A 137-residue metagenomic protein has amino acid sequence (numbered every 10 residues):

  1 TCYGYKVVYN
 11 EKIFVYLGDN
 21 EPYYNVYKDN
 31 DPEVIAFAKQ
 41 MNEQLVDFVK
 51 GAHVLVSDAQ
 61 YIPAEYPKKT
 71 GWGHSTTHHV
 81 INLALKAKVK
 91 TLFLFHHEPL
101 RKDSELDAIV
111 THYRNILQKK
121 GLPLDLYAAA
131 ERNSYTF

Functional and structural regions predicted by a protein language model:
T1-F95, L106-T111: Metal-dependent phosphodiesterase/nuclease catalytic metal-binding core
H78, N82-K86, K90-F93, R101-F137: C-terminal regulatory/interaction regions
E98: Residue-level signal for short, function-critical loop segments
